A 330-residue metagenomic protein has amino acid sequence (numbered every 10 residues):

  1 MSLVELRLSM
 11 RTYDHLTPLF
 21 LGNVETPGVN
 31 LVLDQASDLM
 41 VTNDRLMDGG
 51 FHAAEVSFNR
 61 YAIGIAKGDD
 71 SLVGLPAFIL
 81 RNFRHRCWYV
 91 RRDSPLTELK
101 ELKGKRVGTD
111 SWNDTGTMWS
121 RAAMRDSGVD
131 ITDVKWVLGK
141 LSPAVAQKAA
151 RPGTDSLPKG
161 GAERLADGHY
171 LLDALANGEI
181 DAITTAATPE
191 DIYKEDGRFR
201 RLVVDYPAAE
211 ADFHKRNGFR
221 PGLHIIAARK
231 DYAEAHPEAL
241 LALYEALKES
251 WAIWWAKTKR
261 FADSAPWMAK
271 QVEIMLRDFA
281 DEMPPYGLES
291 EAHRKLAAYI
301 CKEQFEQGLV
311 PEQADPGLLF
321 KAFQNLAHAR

Functional and structural regions predicted by a protein language model:
S2-R7: Extreme N-terminal starter segment of soluble prokaryotic enzymes
M10-V145, P152: Short, glycine-/small- and polar/acidic-enriched structural segments that line small-molecule recognition paths
I131-W136, Q271-V272, P311-L318: Short, surface-exposed acidic
Q147-K259: Pocket-lining segment of extracytoplasmic ligand-binding domains
A227, Y232-E306: Secondary-structure end/capping motifs
F305-R330: Conserved C-terminal helix/tail region of periplasmic/extracytoplasmic solute-binding proteins
